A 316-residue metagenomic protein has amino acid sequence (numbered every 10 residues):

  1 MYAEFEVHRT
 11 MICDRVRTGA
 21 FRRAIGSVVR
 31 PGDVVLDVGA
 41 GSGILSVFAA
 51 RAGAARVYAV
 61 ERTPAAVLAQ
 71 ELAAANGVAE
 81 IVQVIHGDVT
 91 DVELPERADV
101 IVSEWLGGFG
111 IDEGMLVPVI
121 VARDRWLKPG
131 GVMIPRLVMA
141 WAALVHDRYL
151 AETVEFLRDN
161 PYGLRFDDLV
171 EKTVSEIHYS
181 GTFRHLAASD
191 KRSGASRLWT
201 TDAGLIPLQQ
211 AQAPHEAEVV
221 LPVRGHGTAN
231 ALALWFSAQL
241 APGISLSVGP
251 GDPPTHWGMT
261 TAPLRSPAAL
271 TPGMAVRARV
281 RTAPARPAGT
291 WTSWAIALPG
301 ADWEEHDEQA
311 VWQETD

Functional and structural regions predicted by a protein language model:
M1-V38, S42-V280, R286-D316: Class I SAM-binding transferase module
